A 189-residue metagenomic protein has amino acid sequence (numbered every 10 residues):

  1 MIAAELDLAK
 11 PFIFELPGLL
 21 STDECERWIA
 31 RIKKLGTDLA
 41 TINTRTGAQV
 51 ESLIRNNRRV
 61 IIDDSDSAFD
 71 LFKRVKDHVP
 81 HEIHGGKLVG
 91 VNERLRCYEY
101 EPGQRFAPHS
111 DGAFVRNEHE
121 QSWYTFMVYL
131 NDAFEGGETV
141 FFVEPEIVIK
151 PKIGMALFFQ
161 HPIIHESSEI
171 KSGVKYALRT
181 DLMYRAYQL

Functional and structural regions predicted by a protein language model:
M1-A156, P162-L189: Fe(II)/2-oxoglutarate oxygenase catalytic core
